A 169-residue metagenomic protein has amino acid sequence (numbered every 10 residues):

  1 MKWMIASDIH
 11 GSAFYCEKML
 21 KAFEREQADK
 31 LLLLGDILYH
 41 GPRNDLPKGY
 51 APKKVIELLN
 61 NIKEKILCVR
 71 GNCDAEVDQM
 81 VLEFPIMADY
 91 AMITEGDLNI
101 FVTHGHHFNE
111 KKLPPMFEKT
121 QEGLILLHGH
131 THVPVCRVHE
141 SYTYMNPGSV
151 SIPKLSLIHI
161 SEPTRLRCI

Functional and structural regions predicted by a protein language model:
K2-E95: Core catalytic region of metal-dependent phosphoesterases/phosphodiesterases, especially metallo-beta-lactamase-like
K2-H10, N99-H106, T143-G148: Active-site-proximal beta-strand elements of phosphoester/diester hydrolases
H10-F14, Y39-G41, N72-Q79, H107-K112 (+2 more regions): Active-site environment of divalent metal-dependent phosphoester hydrolases
L59-K63, F117-Q121, H139: Short, conserved loop/helix-junction motifs that constitute active-site signature segments in enzyme catalytic cores
K65-L67, I125, T143: Proline-centered loop/turn at the N-terminus of a beta-strand
F84, D89-V133: Internal catalytic-core helix/loop-beta-alpha segment that presents or stabilizes conserved functional determinants
I158-I169: Single conserved hydrophobic/aromatic residue that forms the stacking wall/gate of nucleotide- or nucleobase-binding
